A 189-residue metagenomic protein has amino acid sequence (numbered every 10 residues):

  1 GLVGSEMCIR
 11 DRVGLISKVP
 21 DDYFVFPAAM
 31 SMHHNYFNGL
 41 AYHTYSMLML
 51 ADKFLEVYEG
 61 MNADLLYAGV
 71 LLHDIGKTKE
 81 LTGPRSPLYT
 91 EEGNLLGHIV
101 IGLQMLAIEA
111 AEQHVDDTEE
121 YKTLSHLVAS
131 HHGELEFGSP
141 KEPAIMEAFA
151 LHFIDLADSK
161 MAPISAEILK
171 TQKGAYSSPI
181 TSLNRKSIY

Functional and structural regions predicted by a protein language model:
G1, L40, L95, I99: Short, conserved glycine- and acidic-residue-centered signature motifs in active-site or ligand-binding loops
G1-G4, C8-I9: Single conserved hydrophobic/aromatic residue that forms the stacking wall/gate of nucleotide- or nucleobase-binding
R10-I16: Charge/polar-rich, low-complexity and marginally structured segments
K18-D22: Internal, conserved structured core segments that host functional sites
Y23-Y42, S86-T90: Active-site flanking loop/helix segments enriched in acidic
M32, E56-T171: Divalent metal-dependent catalytic cores for phosphoryl transfer on phosphate-bearing substrates
H43-N62: Internal active-site segments that recognize and position negatively charged phosphoryl groups and nucleotide moieties
K170-Y189: Prokaryote-biased recognition of long, low-complexity C-terminal linker/tail segments that are poorly structured
